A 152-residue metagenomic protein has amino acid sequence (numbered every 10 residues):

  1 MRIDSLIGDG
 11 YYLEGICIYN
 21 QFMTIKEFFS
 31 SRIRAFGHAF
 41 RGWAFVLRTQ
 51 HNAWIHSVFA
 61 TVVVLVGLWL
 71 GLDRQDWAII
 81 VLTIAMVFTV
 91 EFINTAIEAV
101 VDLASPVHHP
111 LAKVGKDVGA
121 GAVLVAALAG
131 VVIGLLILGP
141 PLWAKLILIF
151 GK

Functional and structural regions predicted by a protein language model:
Y12-F88, I93, H108, V123-K152: Hydrophobic alpha-helical transmembrane segments
W43, E98, G115: Residue-level signal for inorganic ion chemistry
V46, V100-L103, V118, K145: Amphipathic alpha-helical segments that mediate coupling or scaffolding at interfaces
I93-P110: Transmembrane alpha-helical segments of integral membrane proteins
S105-A122: Juxtamembrane helix-capping/reentrant segments at transmembrane boundaries
